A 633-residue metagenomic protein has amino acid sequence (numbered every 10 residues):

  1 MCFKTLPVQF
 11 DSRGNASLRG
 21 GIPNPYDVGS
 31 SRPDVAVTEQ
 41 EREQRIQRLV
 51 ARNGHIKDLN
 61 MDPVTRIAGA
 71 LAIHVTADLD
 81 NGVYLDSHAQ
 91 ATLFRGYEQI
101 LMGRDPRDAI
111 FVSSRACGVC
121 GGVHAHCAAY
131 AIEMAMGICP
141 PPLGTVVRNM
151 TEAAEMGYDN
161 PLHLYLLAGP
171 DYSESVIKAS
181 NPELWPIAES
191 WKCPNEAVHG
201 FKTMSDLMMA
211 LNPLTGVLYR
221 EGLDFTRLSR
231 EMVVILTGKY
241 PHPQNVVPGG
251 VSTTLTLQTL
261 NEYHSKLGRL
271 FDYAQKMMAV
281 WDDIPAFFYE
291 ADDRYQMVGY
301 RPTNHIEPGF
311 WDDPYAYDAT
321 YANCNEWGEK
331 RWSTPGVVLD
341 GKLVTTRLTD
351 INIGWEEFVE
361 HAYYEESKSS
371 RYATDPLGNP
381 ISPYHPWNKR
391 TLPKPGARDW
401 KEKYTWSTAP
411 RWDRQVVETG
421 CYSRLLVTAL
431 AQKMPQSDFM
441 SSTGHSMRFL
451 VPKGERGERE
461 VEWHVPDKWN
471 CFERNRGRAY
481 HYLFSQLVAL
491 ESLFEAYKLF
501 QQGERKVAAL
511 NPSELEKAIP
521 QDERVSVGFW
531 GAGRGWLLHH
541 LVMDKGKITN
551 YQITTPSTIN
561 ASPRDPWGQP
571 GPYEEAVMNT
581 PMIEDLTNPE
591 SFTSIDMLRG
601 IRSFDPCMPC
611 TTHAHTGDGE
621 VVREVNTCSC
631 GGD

Functional and structural regions predicted by a protein language model:
C2-D633: Metal/cofactor-centered catalytic core regions of large enzymes
